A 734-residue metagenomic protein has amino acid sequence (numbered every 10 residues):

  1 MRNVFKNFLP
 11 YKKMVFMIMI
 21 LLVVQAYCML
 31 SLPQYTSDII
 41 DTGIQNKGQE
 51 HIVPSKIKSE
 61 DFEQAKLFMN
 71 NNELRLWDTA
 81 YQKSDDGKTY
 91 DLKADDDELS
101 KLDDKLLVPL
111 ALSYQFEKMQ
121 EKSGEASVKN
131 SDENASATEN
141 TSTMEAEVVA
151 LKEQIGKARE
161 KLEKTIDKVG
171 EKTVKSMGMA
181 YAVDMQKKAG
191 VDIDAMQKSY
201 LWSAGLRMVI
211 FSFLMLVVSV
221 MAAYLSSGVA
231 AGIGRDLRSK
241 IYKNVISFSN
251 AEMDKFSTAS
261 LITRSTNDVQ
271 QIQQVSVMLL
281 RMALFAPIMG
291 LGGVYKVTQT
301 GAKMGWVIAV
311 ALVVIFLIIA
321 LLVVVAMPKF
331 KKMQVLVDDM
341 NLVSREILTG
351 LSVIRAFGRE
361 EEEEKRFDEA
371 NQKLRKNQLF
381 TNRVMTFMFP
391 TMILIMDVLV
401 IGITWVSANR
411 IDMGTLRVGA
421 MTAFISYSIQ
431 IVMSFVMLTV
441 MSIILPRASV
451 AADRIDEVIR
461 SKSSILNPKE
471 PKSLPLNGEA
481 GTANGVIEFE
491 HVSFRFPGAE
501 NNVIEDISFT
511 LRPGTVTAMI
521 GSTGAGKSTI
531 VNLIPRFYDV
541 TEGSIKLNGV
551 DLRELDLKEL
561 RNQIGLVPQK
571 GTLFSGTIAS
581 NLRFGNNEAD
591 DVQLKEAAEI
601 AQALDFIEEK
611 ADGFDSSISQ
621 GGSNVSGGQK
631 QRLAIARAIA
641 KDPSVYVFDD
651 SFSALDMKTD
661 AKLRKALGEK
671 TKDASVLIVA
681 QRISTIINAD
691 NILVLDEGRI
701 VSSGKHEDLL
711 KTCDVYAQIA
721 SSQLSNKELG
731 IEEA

Functional and structural regions predicted by a protein language model:
M1-L32, T36-M208, L214, V218 (+11 more regions): Membrane-integrated ABC transporters
P10, M144, L151, I155-A158 (+9 more regions): An intracellular "coupling" helix at the cytosolic face of ABC transporter transmembrane type-1 domains
Y11, V23-S31, V209-V220, I272-V275 (+7 more regions): Hydrophobic alpha-helical transmembrane bundles that constitute the permease/transmembrane domains of multi-pass
V15-F16, H51-P54, A65-N72, Q82 (+4 more regions): ABC-type nucleotide-binding domain
M17-V24, M278-M333, W405-L416: Transmembrane helices of ABC transporter permease
C28-I44, W202, F211-D254, T258 (+10 more regions): Juxtamembrane helix-loop junctions of ABC transporter transmembrane domains
I44-H51, S59-E63, N70, M144 (+10 more regions): Short intracellular "coupling" helices and adjacent cytoplasmic loop segments at the cytosolic face of multi-pass
G292, K296-V313, F380-R454, V458-K462: Helix-loop-helix
